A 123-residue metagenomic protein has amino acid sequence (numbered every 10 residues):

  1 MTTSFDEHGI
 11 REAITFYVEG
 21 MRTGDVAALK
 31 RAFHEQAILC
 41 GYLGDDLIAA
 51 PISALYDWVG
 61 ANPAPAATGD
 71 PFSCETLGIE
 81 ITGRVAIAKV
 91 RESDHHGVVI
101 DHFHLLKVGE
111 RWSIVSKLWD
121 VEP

Functional and structural regions predicted by a protein language model:
M1-A27, R31-E35, S53: Short, low-complexity N-terminal intrinsically disordered segments enriched in polar/charged residues
T2-F5, G9, I38-V98: Surface-exposed, charged secondary-structure patches
D25, A32, L43-D45, D70 (+2 more regions): Residue-level detector of alpha-helical recognition elements and their boundaries
F33-H34, E92-D94, L118-W119: Short beta-strand segments enriched in hydrophobic/aromatic residues within well-folded beta-rich domains
A37-I38, P123: Short secondary-structure capping/turn micro-motifs that flank functional sites
I87, V98-P123: Short beta-strand edge/turn micro-motifs at domain boundaries
